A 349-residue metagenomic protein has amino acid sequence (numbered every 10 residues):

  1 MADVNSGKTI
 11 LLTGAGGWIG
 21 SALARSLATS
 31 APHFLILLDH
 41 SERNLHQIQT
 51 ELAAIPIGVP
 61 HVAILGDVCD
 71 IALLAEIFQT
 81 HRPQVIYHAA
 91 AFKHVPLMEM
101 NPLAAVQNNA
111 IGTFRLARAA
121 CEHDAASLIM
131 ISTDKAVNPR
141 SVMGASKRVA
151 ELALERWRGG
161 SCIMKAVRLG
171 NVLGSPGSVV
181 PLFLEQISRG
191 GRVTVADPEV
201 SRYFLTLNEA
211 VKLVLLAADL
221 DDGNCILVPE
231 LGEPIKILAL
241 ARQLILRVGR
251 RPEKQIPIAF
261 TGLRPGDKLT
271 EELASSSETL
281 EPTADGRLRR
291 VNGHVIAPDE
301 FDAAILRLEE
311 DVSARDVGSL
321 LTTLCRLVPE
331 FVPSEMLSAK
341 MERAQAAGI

Functional and structural regions predicted by a protein language model:
M1-D3, E151-L152, R156-I349: Strand-loop microenvironment adjacent to phosphate/nucleotide-handling motifs in alpha/beta enzyme folds
M1-R82, Y87, T279: N-terminal Rossmann/SDR dinucleotide-binding element
P32-H33, H123-S127, C162: A short helix->loop->beta-strand "cap" motif at the edges of active sites that frequently abuts
H40, C69, M100, N108 (+3 more regions): Residue-level signal for the nucleotide or nucleotide-sugar donor/cofactor binding architecture
L52, T80, P102-A104, G144-V149 (+3 more regions): Short secondary-structure boundary/capping segments
A63, A105, L128, M164-V167 (+1 more regions): Hydrophobic/aromatic anchor residues within beta-strands of the central parallel beta-sheet of Rossmann-like
I64-L65, Q107, D197, F260: Conserved residues in the N-terminal Rossmann fold of short-chain dehydrogenase/reductase
R82, H88, F92-E151, R156-W157: Conserved Rossmann-fold NAD(P)-dependent oxidoreductase catalytic core, especially the SDR/UDP-sugar
